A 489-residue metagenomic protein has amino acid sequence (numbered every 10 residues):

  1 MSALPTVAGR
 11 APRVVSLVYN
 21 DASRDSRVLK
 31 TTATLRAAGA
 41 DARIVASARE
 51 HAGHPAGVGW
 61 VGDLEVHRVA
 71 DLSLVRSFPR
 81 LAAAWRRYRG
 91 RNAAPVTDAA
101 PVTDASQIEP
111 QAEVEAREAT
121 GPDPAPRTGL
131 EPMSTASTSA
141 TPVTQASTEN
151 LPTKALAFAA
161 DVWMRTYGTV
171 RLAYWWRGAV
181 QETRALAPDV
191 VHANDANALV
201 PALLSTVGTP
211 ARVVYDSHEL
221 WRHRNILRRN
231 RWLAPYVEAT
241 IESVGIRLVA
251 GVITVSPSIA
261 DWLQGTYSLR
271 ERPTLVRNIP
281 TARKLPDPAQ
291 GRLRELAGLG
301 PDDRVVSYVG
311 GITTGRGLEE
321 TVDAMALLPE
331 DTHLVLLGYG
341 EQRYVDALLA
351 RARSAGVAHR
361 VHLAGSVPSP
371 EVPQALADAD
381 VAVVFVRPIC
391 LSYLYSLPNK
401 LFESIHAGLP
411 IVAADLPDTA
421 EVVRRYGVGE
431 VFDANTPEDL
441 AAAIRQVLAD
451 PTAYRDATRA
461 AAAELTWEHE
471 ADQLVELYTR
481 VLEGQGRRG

Functional and structural regions predicted by a protein language model:
T31-A33, T166-V170, R177-A185, V200 (+2 more regions): Membrane-proximal helix-turn-helix segments that form the acceptor-binding/catalytic region of lipid-linked
A46, E65-H67, R222, E238-R292 (+2 more regions): Donor nucleotide-sugar binding/catalytic pocket of nucleotide-sugar-dependent glycosyltransferases
H51, H333-L349: Glycosyltransferase donor-sugar binding loop
A56-G59, L81, W232-A234, L285-L299 (+1 more regions): A short helix/loop element that forms part of the nucleotide-sugar donor recognition site in Leloir-type
R292, G300-M325, V335, L474: Conserved donor-binding/catalytic core segment of Leloir-type glycosyltransferases
G300-D303, D346-L376: Nucleotide-activated donor-binding/catalytic signature segment of Leloir-type glycosyltransferases, i.e., the conserved
A382-V384, E403-A413: Short hydrophobic beta-strand element within catalytic cores of glycosyltransferases and related nucleotide-activated
R425-Y426, E430-P437, R445-T452: Conserved acidic donor-binding segment of nucleotide-sugar-dependent glycosyltransferases
